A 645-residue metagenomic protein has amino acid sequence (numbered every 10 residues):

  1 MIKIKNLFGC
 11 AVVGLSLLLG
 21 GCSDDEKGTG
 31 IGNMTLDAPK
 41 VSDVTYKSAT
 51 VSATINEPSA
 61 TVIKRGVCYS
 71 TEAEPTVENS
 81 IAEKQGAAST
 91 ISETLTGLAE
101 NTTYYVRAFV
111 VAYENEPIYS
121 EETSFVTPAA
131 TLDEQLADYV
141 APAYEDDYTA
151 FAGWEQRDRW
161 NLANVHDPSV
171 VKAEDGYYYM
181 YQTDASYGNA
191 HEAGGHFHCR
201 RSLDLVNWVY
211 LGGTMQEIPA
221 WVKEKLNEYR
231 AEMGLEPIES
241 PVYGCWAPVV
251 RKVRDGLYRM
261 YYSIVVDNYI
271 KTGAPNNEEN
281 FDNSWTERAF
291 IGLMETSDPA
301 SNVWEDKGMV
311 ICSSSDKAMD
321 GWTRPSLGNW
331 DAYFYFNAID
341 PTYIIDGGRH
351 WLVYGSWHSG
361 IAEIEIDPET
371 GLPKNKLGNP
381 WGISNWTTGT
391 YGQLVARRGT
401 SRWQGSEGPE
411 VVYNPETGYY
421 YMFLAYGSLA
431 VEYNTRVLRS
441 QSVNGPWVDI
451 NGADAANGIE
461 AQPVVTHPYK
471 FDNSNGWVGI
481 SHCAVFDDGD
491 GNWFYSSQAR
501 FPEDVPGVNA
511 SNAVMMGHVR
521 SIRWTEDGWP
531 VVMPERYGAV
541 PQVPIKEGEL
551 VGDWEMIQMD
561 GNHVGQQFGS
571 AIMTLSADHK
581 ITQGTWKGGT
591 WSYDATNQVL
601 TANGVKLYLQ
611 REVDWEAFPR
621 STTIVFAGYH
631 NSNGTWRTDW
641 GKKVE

Functional and structural regions predicted by a protein language model:
M1-A11: Bacterial N-terminal signal peptides that target proteins for export
V13-G14, E78, R254: N-terminal non-cleavable signal-anchor helices
V13-L15, Y104, A112, E174 (+1 more regions): N-terminal processing/targeting junctions
L15-S16, G584: Residue-level signal for mature regions of secreted extracellular proteins and peptides
L18-G21: C-terminal motif of bacterial Sec signal peptides marking the signal peptidase cleavage site
S23-A130: Short, surface-exposed linear motifs at loops/turns and structural transition points
E26-K27, A129-E645: Carbohydrate-active catalytic/glycan-binding domains of CAZyme proteins, especially the secreted or lumenal ectodomains
